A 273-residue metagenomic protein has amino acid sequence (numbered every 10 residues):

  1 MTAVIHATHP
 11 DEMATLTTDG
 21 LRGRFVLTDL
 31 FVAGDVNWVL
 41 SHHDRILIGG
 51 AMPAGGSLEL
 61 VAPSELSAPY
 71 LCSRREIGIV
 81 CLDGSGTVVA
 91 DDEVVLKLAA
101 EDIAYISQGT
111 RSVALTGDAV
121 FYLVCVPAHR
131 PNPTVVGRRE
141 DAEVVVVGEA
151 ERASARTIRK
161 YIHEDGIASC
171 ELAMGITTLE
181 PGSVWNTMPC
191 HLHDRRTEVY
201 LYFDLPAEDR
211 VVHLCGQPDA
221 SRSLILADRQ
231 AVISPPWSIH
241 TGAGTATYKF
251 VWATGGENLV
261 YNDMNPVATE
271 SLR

Functional and structural regions predicted by a protein language model:
T2-G86: N-terminal non-catalytic cap/leader segment that marks the start of a structured domain
D29-A68, A155-E198: A short glycine-rich, His/Asp/Glu-containing loop-to-beta-strand
H43-S57, L66-E93, M188-Q230: Glycine- and acidic-residue-biased ligand/ion/polar-headgroup-sensing regions
A68-T134: Active-site microenvironments in enzyme catalytic cores
L98-G117, V126, I225-A246, V251-G255: Conserved metal-binding segment of the jelly-roll/cupin
A119-T157, G216, V251-R273: Double-stranded beta-helix
V145, E149-L172, E180, V199-A227: Double-stranded beta-helix
R210-V211, R222-S223, T241-A243, L259-N262: Short active-site-adjacent structural elements
